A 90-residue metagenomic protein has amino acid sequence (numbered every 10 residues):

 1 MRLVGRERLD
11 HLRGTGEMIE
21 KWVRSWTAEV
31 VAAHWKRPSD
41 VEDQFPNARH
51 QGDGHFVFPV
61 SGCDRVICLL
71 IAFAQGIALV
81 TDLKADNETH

Functional and structural regions predicted by a protein language model:
M1-D64, A72-L79, L83-H90: Basic, Lys/Arg-enriched alpha-helical interface segments
